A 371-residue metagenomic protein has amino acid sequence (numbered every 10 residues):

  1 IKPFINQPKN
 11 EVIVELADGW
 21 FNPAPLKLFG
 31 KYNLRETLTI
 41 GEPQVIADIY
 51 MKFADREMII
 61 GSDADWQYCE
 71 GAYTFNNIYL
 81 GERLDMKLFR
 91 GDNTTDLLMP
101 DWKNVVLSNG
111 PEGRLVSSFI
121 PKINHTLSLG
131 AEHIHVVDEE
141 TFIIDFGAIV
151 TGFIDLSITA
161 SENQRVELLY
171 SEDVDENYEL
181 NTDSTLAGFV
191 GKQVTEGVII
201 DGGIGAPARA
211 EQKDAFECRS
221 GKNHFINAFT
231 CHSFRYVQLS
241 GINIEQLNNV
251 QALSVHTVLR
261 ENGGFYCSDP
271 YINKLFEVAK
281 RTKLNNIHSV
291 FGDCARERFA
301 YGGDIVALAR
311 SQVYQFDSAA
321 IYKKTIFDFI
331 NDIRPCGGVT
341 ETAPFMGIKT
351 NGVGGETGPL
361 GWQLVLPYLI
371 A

Functional and structural regions predicted by a protein language model:
I1-C294, G303, A320-I326, P335-G354: Extracellular/oxidizing-compartment recognition motifs
E297: Phosphate-binding glycine-rich loops and their immediate beta-loop-alpha structural context
G302-V313, A319-K323, P359-A371: Well-ordered alpha-helical segments within folded domains of soluble proteins
